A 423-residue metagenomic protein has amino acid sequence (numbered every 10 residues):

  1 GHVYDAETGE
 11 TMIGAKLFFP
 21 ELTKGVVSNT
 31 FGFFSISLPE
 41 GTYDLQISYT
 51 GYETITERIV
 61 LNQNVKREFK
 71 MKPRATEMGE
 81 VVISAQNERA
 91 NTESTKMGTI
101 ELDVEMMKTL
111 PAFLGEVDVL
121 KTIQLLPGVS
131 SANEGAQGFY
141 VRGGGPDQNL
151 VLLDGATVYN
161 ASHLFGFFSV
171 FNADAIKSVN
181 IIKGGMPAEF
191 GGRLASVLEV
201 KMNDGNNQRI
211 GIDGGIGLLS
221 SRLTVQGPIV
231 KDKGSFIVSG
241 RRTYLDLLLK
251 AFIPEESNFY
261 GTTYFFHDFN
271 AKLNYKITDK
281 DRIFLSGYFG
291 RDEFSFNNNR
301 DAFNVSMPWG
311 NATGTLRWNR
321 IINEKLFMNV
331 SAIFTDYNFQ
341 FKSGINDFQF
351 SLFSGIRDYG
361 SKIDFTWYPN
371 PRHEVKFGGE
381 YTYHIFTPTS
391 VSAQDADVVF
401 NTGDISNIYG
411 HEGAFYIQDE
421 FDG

Functional and structural regions predicted by a protein language model:
G1-E80, S84-Q86: Periplasm-facing N-terminal accessory domains of Gram-negative outer-membrane beta-barrel systems
A6, T109-L110, G166, I210-I212 (+6 more regions): Outer-membrane beta-barrel domain signature
E53, V82-M186, V197, N203-D204: Periplasmic N-terminal accessory/gating domains of Gram-negative outer-membrane beta-barrel systems
E68, E80, L120, G138 (+9 more regions): Membrane-embedded beta-strand positions in outer-membrane beta-barrel channels/transporters
E88, P146, V158, N203 (+5 more regions): Structural signature of outer-membrane beta-barrel domains
G115-V117, G192-L194, G217-S221, F265-H267 (+3 more regions): Residues that define the transmembrane beta-barrel architecture of outer-membrane proteins
L150, S178-E189, A195-N203, I210-K276 (+1 more regions): Predominantly transmembrane beta-strands of Gram-negative outer membrane beta-barrel pores used for transport
N274-D292, P308-G423: Face-selective signature of the C-terminal outer-membrane beta-barrel domain
